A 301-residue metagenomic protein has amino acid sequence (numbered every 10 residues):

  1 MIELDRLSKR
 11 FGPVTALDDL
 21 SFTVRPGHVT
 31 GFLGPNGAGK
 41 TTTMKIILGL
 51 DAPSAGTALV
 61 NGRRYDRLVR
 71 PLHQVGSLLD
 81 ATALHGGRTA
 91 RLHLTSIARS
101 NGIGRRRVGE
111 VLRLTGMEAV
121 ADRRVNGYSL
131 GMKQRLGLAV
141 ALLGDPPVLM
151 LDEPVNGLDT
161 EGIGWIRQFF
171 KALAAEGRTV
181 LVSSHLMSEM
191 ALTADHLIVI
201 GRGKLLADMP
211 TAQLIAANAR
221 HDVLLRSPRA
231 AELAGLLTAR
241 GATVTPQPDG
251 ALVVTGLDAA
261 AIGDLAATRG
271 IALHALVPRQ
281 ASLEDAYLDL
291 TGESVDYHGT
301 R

Functional and structural regions predicted by a protein language model:
I2, R6-G201: ABC transporter nucleotide-binding domains
D66, H85, I103, S188 (+3 more regions): Short alpha-helical
L68, A141, L214, A286 (+1 more regions): Residues that scaffold the ATP/ADP-binding catalytic core of kinase and kinase-like folds
N101, N218, G241, Q280 (+1 more regions): Conserved NTP-handling cores and scaffolds of large molecular machines
N101-R105, I163, S227, G256 (+1 more regions): Short alpha-helix boundary/capping motifs
I166-V253, L257: ABC transporter nucleotide-binding domain
T255-R301: C-terminal coupling/interaction segments
